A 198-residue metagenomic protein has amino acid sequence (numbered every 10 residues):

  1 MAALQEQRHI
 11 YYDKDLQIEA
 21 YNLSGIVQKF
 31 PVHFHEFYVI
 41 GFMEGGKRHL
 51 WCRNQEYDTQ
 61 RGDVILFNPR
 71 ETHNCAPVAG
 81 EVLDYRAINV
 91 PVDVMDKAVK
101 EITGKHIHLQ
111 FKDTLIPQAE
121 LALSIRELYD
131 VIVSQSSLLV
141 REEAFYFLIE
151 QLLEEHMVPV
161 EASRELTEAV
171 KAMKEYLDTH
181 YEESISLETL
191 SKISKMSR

Functional and structural regions predicted by a protein language model:
A2-I107: N-terminal regulatory/effector-sensing and dimerization cores that precede helix-turn-helix DNA-binding domains
V39-F42, P91-V94, L121-S124, A144 (+1 more regions): Amphipathic, well-ordered alpha-helical segments in soluble domains
H106-E120, D130-S194: Short, Lys/Arg-enriched, Trp-marked, Pro/Gly-tolerant hinge/linker segments that flank
